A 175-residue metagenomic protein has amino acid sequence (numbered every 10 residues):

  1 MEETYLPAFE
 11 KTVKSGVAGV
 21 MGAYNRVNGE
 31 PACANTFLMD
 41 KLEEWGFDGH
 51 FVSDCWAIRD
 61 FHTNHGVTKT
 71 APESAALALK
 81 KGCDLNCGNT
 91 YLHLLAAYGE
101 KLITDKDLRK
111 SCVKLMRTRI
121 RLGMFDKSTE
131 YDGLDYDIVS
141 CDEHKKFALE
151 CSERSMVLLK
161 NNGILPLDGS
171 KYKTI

Functional and structural regions predicted by a protein language model:
M1-I175: Glycoside hydrolase catalytic-domain context in secreted enzymes
